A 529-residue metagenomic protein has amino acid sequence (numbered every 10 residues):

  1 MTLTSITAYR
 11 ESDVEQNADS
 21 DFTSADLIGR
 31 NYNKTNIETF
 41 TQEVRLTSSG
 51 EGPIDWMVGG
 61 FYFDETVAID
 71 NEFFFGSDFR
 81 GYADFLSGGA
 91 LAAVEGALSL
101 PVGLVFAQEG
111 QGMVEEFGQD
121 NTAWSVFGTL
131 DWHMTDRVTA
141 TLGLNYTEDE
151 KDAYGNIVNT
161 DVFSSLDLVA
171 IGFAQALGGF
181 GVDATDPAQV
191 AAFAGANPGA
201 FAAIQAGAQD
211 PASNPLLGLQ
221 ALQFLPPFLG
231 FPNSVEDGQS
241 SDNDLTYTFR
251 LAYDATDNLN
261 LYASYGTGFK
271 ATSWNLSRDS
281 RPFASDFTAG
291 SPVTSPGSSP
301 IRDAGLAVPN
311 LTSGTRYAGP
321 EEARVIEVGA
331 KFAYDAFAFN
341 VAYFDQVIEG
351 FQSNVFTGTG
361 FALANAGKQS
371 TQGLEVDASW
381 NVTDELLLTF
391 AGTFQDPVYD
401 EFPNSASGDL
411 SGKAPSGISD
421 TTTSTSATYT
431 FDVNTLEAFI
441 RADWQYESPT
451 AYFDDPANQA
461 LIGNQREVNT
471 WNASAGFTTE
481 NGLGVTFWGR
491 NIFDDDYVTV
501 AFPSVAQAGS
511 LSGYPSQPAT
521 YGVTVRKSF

Functional and structural regions predicted by a protein language model:
M1, V44, G52-W56, D136-A140 (+8 more regions): Outer-envelope beta-barrel architecture signal
M1-R10, E15-A18, N33-E51, M57-A68 (+8 more regions): Outer-membrane beta-barrel transmembrane strands
T2-A8, D13-S20, D254-G266, K270 (+4 more regions): Membrane-embedded beta-barrel scaffold of Gram-negative outer-membrane proteins
T7-Y9, V58-D64, L142-E148, A263-T267 (+4 more regions): Transmembrane beta-barrel strands of outer-membrane/channel proteins
E11-N17, D64-E72, E148-N156, D257 (+7 more regions): Gram-negative outer-membrane beta-barrel proteins
S20-R30, E72-E116, D152-Q239, N275-R316 (+4 more regions): Solvent-exposed loop segments that connect transmembrane elements
W56, D136, A336-A338, Y343-I348 (+2 more regions): Gram-negative outer-membrane beta-barrel transporters
F73-F74, R80, E385, Q445-A457 (+1 more regions): C-terminal beta-signal and adjacent terminal beta-strands/loops of Gram-negative outer-membrane beta-barrel proteins
